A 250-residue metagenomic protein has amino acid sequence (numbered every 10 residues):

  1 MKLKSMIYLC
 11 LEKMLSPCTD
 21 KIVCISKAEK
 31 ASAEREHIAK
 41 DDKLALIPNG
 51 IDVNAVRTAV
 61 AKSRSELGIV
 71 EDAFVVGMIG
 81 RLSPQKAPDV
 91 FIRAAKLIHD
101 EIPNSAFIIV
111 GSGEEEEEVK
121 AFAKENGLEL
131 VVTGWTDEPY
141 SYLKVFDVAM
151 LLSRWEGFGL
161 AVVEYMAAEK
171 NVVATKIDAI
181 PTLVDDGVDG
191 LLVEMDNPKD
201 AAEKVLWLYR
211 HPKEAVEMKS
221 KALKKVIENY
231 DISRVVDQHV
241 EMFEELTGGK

Functional and structural regions predicted by a protein language model:
M1-L15, A31-R35: Nucleotide-sugar donor phosphate/pyrophosphate-binding loop at the beta->alpha transition of glycosyltransferases
C18-L46, I51-A55: A short, active-site helix/loop in glycosyltransferases that binds the activated sugar's phosphate group
V56-I69, Q238: A short helix/loop element that forms part of the nucleotide-sugar donor recognition site in Leloir-type
S65, D200, W207, E214-N229 (+1 more regions): A short, well-ordered alpha-helix in the C-terminal region of glycosyltransferases
F74, M78-L97, F107, E114-K120 (+2 more regions): A conserved mid-protein helix/loop that constitutes part of the nucleotide-sugar donor-binding site
W135, R154: Aromatic "clamp/platform" in nucleotide-sugar-dependent glycosyltransferases that forms part of the donor/acceptor
N171-A174, V184: Short hydrophobic beta-strand element within catalytic cores of glycosyltransferases and related nucleotide-activated
D186-G187, L191-P198, W207-P212: Conserved acidic donor-binding segment of nucleotide-sugar-dependent glycosyltransferases
